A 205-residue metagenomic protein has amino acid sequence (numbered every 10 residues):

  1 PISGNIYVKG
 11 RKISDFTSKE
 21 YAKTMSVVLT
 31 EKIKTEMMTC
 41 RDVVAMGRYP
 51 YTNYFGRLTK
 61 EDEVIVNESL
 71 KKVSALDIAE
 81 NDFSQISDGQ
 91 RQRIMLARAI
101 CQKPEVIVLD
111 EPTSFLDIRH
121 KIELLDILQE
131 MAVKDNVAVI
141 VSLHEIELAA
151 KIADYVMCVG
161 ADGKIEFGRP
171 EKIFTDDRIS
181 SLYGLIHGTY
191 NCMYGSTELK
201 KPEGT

Functional and structural regions predicted by a protein language model:
G4-K12, Y21: Conserved ABC transporter NBD signature motif
A45, K60-I78: Conserved ABC ATPase "signature" region
D82-I86, Q90: Conserved ABC ATPase signature
K103: Conserved catalytic motifs of ABC-family nucleotide-binding domains
I107-D110: Catalytic Walker B motif of ABC-type/P-loop ATPase nucleotide-binding domains
V156-R169: H-loop (His-switch) and adjacent beta-strand-loop-beta switch element of ABC-type ATPase nucleotide-binding domains
D177, S181-T205: ABC ATPase nucleotide-binding domains
